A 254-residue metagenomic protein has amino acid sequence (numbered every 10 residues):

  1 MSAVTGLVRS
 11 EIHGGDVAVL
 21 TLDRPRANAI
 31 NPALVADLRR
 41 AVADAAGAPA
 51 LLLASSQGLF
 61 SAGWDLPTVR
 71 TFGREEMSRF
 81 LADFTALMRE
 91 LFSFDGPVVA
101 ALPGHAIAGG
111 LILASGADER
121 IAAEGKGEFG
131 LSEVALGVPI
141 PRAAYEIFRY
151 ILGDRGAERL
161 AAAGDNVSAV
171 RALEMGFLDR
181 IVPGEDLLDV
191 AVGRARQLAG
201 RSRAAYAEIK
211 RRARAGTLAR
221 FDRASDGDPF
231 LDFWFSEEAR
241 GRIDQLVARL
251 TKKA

Functional and structural regions predicted by a protein language model:
M1-S56, E75, R89: Conserved CoA-thioester-binding segment of acyl-CoA-metabolizing enzymes
S2, R242-A254: Terminal low-complexity tails and localization/encapsulation signals of metabolic enzymes
S55-R89: Glycine- (often His-adjacent) and acidic-residue-rich active-site loop that binds/positions the CoA thioester
A101-I107, A161-D165: Glycine-rich beta-to-alpha transition loops that act as phosphate-gripper elements at the mouths of alpha/beta enzyme
I107-L160, V190-R194: CoA-thioester-processing core
E119, R159, A163-D165, R171 (+2 more regions): Well-ordered beta-strand positions
A122-G127, L178-A224, L250-A254: C-terminal long alpha-helix characteristic of the crotonase
